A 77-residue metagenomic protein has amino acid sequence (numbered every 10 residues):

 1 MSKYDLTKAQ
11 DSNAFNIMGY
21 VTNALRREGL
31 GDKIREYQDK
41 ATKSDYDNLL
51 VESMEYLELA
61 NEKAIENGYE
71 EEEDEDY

Functional and structural regions predicted by a protein language model:
M1-E28: N-terminal acidic leader/helix
S2, R27-E66: Charged, amphipathic alpha-helical regulatory modules used for macromolecular assembly or allosteric control
K8-Q10, N61-E70: Intrinsically disordered, low-complexity coil segments
E71-Y77: Short acidic DE-rich linear segments
